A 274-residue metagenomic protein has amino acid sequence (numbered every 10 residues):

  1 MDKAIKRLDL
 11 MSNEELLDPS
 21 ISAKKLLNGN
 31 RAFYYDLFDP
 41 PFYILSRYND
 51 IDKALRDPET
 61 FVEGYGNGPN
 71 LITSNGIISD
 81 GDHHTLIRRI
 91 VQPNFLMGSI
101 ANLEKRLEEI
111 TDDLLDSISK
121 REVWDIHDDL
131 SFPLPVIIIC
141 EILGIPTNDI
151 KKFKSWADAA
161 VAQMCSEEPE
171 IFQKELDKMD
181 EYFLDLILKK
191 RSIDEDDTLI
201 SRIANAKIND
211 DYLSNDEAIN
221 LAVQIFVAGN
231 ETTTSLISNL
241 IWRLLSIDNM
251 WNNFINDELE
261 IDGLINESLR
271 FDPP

Functional and structural regions predicted by a protein language model:
M1-P274: Cytochrome P450
